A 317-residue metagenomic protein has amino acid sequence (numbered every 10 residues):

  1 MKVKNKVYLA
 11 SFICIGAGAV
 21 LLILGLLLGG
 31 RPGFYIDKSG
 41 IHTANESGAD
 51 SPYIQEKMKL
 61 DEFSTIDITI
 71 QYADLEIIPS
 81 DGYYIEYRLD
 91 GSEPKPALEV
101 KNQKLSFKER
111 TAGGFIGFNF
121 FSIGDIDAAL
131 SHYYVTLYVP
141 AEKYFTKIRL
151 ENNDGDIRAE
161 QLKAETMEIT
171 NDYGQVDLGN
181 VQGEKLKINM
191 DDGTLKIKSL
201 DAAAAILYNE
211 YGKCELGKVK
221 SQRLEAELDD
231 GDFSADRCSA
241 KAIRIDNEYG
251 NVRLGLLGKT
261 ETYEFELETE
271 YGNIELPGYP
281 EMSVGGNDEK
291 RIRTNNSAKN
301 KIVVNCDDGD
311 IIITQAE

Functional and structural regions predicted by a protein language model:
M1-V7: N-terminal Lys/Arg-rich, disordered targeting/topogenic segments
L9-L28: Hydrophobic membrane-insertion alpha-helices, especially the h-region of bacterial N-terminal signal peptides
L28-A112, A128-E151, D156-E168, V176-G179 (+3 more regions): Short linear S-[DN]-x-LW-Φ motif typified by the pepsin-like aspartic protease active-site region
I41-H42, T111, I116-A128, G278-T294: Acidic/polar low-complexity surface segments
R88, A97, F115-I123, N247 (+2 more regions): A short, polar/proline- and glycine-enriched secondary-structure boundary/capping micro-motif
G179, L186, L195-E317: Short, surface-exposed interaction patches in beta-rich subdomains that mediate adhesion/assembly near membranes
